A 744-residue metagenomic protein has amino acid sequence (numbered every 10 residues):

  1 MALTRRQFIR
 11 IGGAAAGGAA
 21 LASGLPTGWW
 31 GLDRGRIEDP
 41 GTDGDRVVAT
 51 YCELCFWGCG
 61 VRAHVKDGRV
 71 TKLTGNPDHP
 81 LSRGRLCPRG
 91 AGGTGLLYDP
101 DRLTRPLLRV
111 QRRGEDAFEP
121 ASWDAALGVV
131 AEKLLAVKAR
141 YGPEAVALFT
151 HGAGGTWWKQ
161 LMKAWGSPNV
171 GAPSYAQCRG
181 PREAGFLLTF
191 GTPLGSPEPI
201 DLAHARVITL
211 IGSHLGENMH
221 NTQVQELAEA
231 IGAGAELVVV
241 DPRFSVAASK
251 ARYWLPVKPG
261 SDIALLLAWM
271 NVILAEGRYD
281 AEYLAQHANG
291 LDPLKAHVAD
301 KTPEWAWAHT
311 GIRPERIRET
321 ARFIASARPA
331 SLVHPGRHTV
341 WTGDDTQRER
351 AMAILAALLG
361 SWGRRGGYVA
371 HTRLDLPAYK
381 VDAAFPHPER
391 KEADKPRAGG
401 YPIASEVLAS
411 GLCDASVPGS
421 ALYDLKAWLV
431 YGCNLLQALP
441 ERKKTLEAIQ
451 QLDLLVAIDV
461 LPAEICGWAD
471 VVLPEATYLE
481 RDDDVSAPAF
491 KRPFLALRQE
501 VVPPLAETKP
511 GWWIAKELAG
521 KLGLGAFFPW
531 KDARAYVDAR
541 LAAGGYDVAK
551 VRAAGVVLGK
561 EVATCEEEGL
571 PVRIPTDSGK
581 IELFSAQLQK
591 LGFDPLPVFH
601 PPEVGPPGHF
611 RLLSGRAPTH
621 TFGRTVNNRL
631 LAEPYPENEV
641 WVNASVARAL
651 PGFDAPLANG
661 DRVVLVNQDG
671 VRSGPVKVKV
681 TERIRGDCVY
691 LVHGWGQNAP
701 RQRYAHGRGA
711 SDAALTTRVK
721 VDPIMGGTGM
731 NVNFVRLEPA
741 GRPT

Functional and structural regions predicted by a protein language model:
A2-R278, G290, D300, E304-W305 (+3 more regions): N-terminal export/assembly segments and adjacent metallocofactor-ligating motifs of anaerobic energy-metabolism
R109-W123, R278-P314, V501-L570, P634-P636 (+1 more regions): N-terminal leader/propeptide and maturation segments of large enzyme subunits in energy/redox metabolism and hydrolases
L127-E144, E198-V207, H297, R318-L332 (+1 more regions): Glycine-rich phosphate/diphosphate-binding loops that line cofactor/substrate pockets in enzymes
W158-A228, A233-V240, I263-L267, A353-W468 (+5 more regions): Extended redox/cofactor-interaction regions of prokaryotic respiratory oxidoreductases
G171, D280-A281, I317, S331-V333 (+9 more regions): Acidic/polar loop patches that form or flank catalytic/metal-binding clefts of enzymes that bind anionic ligands
P199, V471, L479-P504, I514 (+1 more regions): Glycine/threonine-rich phosphate-binding loop and adjacent beta-strand/alpha-helix elements that clamp
W269, N289-L408: Active-site phosphate/pyrophosphate-binding segments
V501-L505, P510-G555, N628-V640, V646-T744: Long, contiguous, secondary-structure-rich segments that constitute the structural scaffold of globular domains
